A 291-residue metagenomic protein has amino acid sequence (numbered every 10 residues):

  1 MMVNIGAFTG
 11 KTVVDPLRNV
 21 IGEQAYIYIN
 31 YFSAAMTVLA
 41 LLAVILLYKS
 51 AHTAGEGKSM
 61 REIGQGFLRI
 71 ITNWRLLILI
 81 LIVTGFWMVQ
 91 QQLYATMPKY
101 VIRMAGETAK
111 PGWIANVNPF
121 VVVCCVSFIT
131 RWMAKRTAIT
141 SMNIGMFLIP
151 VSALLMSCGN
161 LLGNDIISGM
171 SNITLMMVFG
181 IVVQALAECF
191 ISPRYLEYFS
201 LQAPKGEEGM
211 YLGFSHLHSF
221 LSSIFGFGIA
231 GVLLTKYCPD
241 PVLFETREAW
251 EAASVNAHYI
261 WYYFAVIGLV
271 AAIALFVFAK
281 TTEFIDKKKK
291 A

Functional and structural regions predicted by a protein language model:
M1, T108-A109, T174-L175, A203-H218: Loop-to-transmembrane helix entry/capping segments in MFS-fold secondary transporters and related SLC/MFSD carriers
M1-M2, F8, V14-Y94, P98-T108 (+2 more regions): Intracellular loop-helix junctions on the cytosolic face of multi-pass helical membrane proteins
M1-R18, A34-T37, A115-P119, S215-A230: Glycine-rich segments within core transmembrane alpha-helices of 12-TM secondary carriers
R18, C124-I144: Helix-to-loop junctions at the C-terminal end of transmembrane segments in multipass secondary transporters
Y28, K99-V123, I144, S171 (+2 more regions): Loop-to-transmembrane helix entry
V101, C189-P204: Intracellular juxtamembrane helix-capping segments at the cytosolic ends of symmetry-related transmembrane helices
F147-G169: C-terminal ends and interior cores of transmembrane alpha-helices in multi-pass membrane transporters/permeases
I166-I191: Hydrophobic core of transmembrane alpha-helices in multi-pass small-molecule transporters, especially MFS/SLC-type
